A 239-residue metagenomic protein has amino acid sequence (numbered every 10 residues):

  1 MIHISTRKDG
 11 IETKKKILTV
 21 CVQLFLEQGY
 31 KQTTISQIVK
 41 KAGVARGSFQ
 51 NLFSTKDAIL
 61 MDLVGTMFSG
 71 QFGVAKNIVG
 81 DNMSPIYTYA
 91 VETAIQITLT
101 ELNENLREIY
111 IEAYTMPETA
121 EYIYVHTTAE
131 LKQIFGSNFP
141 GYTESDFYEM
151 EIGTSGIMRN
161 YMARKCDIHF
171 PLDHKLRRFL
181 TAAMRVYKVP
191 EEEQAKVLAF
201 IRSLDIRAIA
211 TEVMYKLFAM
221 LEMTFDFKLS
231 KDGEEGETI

Functional and structural regions predicted by a protein language model:
M1-Q28, S36-K41: Basic, helix-initiating cap at the start of DNA-binding domains
L24-A58, D62: Helix-turn-helix
R46, T66-V74, L99-N103, R107 (+2 more regions): A short secondary-structure junction motif
D62, G73-L106, M116, Y124-T128: Hydrophobic alpha-helical connector segments
A75-V79, R107-Y110, Y161-I168: Secondary-structure edge/capping motif, primarily at the C-terminal ends of alpha-helices and the immediately following
R107-E112, E192-K196: Short, hydrophobic secondary-structure boundary micro-motifs
Y114-C166, F170, H174-T181: Amphipathic alpha-helical packing segments from all-alpha helical-bundle domains
Q133-S137, D167-I239: C-terminal peripheral helix-coil segments that are non-catalytic and often amphipathic
